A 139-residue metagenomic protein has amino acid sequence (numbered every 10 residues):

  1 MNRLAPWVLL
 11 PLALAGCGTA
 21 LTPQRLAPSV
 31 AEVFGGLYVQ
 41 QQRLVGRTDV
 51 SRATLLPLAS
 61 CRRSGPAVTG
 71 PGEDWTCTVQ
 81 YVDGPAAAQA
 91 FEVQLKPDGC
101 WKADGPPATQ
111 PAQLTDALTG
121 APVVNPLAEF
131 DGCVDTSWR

Functional and structural regions predicted by a protein language model:
M1, L26, V30, V50-P57: A broad structural signal for short, well-ordered beta-strand segments within beta-sheet-rich domains
M1-A15: Sec-dependent bacterial lipoprotein signal peptides
G18-A20: Bacterial signal peptide processing site
T22-Q24, R139: Type I single-pass or GPI-anchored cell-surface glycoprotein architecture
R25-L44: Post-signal peptide N-terminal segment of mature Sec-exported envelope proteins
Y38-T69: Post-signal-peptide N-terminal segment of Sec-exported extracytoplasmic proteins
P71-R139: Extracytosolic low-complexity repeat regions of secreted or lipid-anchored proteins
